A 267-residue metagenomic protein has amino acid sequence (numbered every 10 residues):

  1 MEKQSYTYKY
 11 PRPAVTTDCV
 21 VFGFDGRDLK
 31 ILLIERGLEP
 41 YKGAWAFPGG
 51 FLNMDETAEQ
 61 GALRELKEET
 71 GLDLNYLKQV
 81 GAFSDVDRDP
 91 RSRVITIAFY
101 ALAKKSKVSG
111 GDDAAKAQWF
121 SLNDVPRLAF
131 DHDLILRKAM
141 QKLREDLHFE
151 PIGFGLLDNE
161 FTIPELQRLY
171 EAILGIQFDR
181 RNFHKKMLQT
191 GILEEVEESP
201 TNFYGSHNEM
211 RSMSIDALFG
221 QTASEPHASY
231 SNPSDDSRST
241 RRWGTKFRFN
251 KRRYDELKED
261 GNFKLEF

Functional and structural regions predicted by a protein language model:
M1-S5, Y230: Short Pro/Gly-enriched beta-strand edge/turn motifs at strand-loop
Q4-A46, E59: N-terminal strand-loop-strand
P13-V15, E59-Q60, G71-K107, K116 (+3 more regions): Active-site segment of metal-dependent pyrophosphate-handling enzymes, primarily the Nudix hydrolase catalytic core
I31, E35-L38, K42, G49 (+4 more regions): Short, His- and charge-rich active-site/binding loops that engage polyanionic ligands
P48, A62, L66: Hydrophobic alpha-helical positions that pack around
S109-L147, L156-P164, L169, N182-F183 (+2 more regions): NUDIX/MutT-family hydrolases
R168-I176: Short helix-coil junctions and helix-kink-helix linkers
E195-F267: Long, intrinsically disordered, low-complexity Ser/Thr/Pro-rich regulatory/activation regions of nuclear proteins
